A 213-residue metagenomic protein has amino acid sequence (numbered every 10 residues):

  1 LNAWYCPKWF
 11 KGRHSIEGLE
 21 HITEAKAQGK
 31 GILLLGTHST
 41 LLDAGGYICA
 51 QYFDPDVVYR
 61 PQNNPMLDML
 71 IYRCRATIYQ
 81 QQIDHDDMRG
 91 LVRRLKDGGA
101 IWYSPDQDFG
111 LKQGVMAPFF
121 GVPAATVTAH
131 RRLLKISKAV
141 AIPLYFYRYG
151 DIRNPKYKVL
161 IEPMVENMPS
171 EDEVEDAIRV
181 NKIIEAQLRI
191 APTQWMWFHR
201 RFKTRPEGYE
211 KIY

Functional and structural regions predicted by a protein language model:
L1-L33, D68-C74, Y79: Membrane-anchoring hydrophobic helices of lipid-metabolizing enzymes
F10, Y59-R60, Y79, P118-F119 (+1 more regions): A generic structural signal for short
G12-I16, S39, N64, D84-H85 (+2 more regions): A conditional alpha-helix N-cap/helix-loop micro-motif detector
E17, T37-T40, A129, T193: A generic structural signal for residues located within well-ordered alpha-helices of large catalytic or ligand-binding
E17, V58, L160-E162: Residues in well-ordered beta-strands of folded domains
K26-Q28, Q51-Y52, H85-Y213: Non-catalytic C-terminal accessory region of glycerolipid acyltransferases and related lyso-lipid remodeling enzymes
Q28-D86, D97, L111-G114, I152: Catalytic core of membrane glycerolipid acyltransferases/transacylases, capturing the structured, soluble-facing
